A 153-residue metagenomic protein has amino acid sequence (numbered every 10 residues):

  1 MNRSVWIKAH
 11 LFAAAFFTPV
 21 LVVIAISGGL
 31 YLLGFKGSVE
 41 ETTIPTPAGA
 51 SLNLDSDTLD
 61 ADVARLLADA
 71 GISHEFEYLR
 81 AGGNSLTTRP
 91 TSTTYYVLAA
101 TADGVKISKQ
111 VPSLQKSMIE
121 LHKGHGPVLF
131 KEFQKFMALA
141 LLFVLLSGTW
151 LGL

Functional and structural regions predicted by a protein language model:
M1-S38, E132-L153: Internal alpha-helical transmembrane segments
R3, N53, S108: Charge-dense, low-complexity intrinsically disordered segments
V5-W6, L11-F12, S85-T88, G126: Mixed-charge, polar/low-complexity N-terminal
A14-I24, G71-L79, G104-S108: Short, mixed-charge, low-aromatic patches
I24, G28-G82: Membrane-proximal low-complexity regions enriched in glycine and acidic/polar residues
H74-L98: Exposed beta-strand-loop-beta-strand "reactive/processing" segments of non-cytosolic proteins
P90-F143: Extended, hydrophilic extramembrane loops/domains of integral membrane proteins
